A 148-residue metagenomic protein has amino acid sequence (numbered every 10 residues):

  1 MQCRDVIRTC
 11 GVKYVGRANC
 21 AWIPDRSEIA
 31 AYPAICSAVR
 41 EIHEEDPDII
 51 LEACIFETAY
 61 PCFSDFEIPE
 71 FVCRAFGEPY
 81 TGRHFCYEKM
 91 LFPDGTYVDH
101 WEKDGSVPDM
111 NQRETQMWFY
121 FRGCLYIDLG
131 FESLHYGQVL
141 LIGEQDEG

Functional and structural regions predicted by a protein language model:
M1-D25, L125-L134: Catalytic domains of carbohydrate-active enzymes, especially glycoside hydrolases
M1-Q2, I23-E67, F71, A75-P79 (+1 more regions): Aromatic- and glycine-enriched glycan-recognition loops and surfaces that form the carbohydrate-binding subsites
K13-V15, V107-D109, T115-Q145: Active-site groove signature of glycoside hydrolases
R17-N19, A53-E57, Q138: A cross-domain feature marking catalytic cores of carbohydrate-active enzymes and several ubiquitous metabolic/repair
A18-A31, E102-Q116, L140: The substrate-binding groove and active-site-proximal loops of carbohydrate-active enzymes, especially glycoside
R26-V39, C86-V98, E147: Active-site-adjacent beta->alpha loops and helix N-cap segments on the catalytic face of soluble alpha/beta enzymes
E44-I49, V139-G148: Short acidic, glycine/proline-enriched helix-loop-strand junctions
T58-L125: Active-site-adjacent "subsite" loops/lids of carbohydrate-active enzymes
